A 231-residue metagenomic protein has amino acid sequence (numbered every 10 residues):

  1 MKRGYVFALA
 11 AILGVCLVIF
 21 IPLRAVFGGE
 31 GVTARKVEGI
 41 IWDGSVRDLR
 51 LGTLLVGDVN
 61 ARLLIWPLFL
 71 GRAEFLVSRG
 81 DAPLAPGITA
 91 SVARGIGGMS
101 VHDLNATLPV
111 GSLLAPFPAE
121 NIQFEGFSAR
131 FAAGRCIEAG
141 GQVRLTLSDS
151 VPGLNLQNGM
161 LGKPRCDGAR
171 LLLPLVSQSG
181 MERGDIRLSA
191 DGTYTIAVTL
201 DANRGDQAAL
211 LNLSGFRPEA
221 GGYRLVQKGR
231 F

Functional and structural regions predicted by a protein language model:
K2-A8, F27-E30, P152-F231: Extended terminal
K2-P22: Hydrophobic membrane-insertion alpha-helices, especially the h-region of bacterial N-terminal signal peptides
L13, P22-T33: N-terminal leader/targeting segments and the immediate start of mature chains
C16-A25, T146-S150: Short, basic/low-complexity N-terminal boundary segments at the transition from targeting/disordered tails
I19-L23, P109, Q207: Generic structural signal for alpha-helix starts
V32-A129: N-terminal beta-strand/beta-hairpin edge segment
S45, N60, E74-L76, N121-Q123 (+4 more regions): Beta-strand secondary-structure signal
A90-G95, S100-L173, S177-Q178: Elongated, acidic membrane-bridging lipid-handling scaffolds and related periplasm/extracellular "bridge/tunnel" systems
